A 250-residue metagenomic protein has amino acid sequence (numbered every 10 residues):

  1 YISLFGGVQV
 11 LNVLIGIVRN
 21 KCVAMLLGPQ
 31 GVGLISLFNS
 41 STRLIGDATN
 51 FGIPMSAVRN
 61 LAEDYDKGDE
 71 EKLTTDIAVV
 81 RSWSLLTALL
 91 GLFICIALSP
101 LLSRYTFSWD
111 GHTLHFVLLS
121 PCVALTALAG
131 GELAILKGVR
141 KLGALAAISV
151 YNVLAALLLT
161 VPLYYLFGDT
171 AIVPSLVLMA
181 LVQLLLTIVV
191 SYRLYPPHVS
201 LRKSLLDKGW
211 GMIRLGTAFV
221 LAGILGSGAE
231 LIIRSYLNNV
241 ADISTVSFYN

Functional and structural regions predicted by a protein language model:
Y1-G16, F38, E71-V79, K203-A222: N-terminal membrane topogenesis motif
Q9-R19, Q30-V32, S36-Y65, S84 (+4 more regions): Small-residue-rich midsections of specific transmembrane alpha-helices
I17, K21, A48-F51, L92-P100 (+5 more regions): Membrane-embedded alpha-helical segments of multi-pass transporters/permeases
V23-L44, T113, P174, K208-F219 (+1 more regions): Interfacial/gating helices of multi-pass transporter permease domains
P29-L34, K67-V79, L90-S120, Y165-V173: Membrane-interface helix-capping segments at transmembrane helix termini in multi-pass transporters
F93, A97, S108-E132, A146-V150 (+1 more regions): Alpha-helical transmembrane segments of multi-pass membrane proteins
T113, V117, A146-L194, G211 (+1 more regions): Hydrophobic alpha-helical transmembrane segments
L176, T187-L231, S244-T245: Interhelical loop/hinge segments that connect adjacent transmembrane helices in multipass membrane
